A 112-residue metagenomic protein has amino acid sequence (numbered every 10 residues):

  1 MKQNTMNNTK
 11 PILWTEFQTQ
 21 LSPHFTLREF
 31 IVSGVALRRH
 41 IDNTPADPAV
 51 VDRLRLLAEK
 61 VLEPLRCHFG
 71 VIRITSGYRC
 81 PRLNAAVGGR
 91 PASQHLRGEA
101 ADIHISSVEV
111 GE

Functional and structural regions predicted by a protein language model:
M1-T5: Short, Lys/Arg-enriched N-terminal segments with co-localized hydrophobic residues within the first ~10-30 amino acids
N8-T19: Replace "small metal-dependent catalytic modules" with "small catalytic or cofactor-binding modules
F17-E112: Cell-envelope/glycan interface and biosynthesis
